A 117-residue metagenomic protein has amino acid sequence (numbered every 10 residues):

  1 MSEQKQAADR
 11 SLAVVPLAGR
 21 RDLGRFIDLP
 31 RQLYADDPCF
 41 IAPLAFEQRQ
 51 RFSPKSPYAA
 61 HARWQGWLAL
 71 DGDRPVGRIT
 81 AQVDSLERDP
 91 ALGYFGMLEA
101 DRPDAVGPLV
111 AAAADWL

Functional and structural regions predicted by a protein language model:
Q4-S53, Y94: Short amphipathic alpha-helix that is part of the acyltransferase structural core
A18-R21, D71, V83-S85, E99-R102: Short, flexible loop/turn elements at secondary-structure junctions
F46-Q48, I79-F95: A short glycine/small-residue-enriched secondary-structure motif
S53-L68, A105: A short helix-loop-beta-strand connector motif used in the catalytic cores of GNAT acetyltransferases and, in some
Y58-A60, L68-L70, R88, W116-L117: Short, charge-rich binding segments
G66-L68, R74-D84: Conserved beta-strand in the GNAT
R88-L117: Acyl-donor binding region in acyl/amide transferases
